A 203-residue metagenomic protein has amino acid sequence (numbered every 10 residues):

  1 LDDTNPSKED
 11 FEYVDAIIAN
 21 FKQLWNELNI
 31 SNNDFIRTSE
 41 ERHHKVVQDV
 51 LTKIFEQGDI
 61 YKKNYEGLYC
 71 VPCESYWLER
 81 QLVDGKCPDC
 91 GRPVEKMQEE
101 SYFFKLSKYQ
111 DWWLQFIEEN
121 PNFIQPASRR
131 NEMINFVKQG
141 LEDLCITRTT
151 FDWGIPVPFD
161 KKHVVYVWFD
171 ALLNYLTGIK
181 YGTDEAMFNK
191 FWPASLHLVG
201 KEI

Functional and structural regions predicted by a protein language model:
L1-Y61, E74, Q115: N-terminal Rossmann-like or analogous alpha/beta NTP/dinucleotide-binding catalytic cores that position adenine
I17-I18, C87-C90: Short amphipathic alpha-helical coiled-coil/interface segments
R37, R42-V46, P72, C90 (+1 more regions): Structured secondary-structure scaffolds
K53, Y69, Y76, K86 (+1 more regions): The −1 position to Zn-ligating cysteines in a subset of zinc-ribbon hairpins
E66, V83-D84: Short metal-coordination and nucleic-acid-contact micro-motifs, chiefly zinc-binding Cys/His arrays
W77, V94: Cys/His-rich microdomains that often coordinate metals
D84-G85, E99: Predominantly a Rossmann-like dinucleotide-binding segment in NAD(P)-dependent oxidoreductases
